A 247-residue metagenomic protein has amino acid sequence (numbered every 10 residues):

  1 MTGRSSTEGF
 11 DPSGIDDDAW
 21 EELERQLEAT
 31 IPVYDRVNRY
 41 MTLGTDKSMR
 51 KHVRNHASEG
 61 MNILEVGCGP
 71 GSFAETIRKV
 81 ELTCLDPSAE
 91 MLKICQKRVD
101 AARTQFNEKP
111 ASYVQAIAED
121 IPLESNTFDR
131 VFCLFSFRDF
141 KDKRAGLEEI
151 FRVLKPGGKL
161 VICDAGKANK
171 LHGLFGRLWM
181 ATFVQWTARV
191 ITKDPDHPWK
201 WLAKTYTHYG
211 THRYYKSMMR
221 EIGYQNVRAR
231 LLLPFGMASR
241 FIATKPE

Functional and structural regions predicted by a protein language model:
M1-V33: N-terminal, positively charged/glycine-rich alpha-helical extensions of SAM-dependent methyltransferases
G14-E22, C163-M218, R228-R230: C-terminal alpha-helical "lid/dimerization" subdomain adjacent to the S-adenosyl-L-methionine
Y40-G60: Conserved alpha-helix/loop element of class I SAM-dependent methyltransferases that forms part of the SAM/SAH-binding
L64-D120: Class I SAM-dependent methyltransferase SAM/SAH-binding core
E119-V131: A short acidic, Gly/Pro-enriched loop at the edge of an enzyme's catalytic core that lines a small-molecule cofactor
R130-D142: A short SAM/SAH-binding and catalytic strip from SAM-dependent methyltransferases
R144-P156: A short glycine-rich, Lys/Arg-flanked "PGG" loop and its adjoining helix->strand segment in the class I
R220-E247: Core SAM-dependent methyltransferase catalytic element
